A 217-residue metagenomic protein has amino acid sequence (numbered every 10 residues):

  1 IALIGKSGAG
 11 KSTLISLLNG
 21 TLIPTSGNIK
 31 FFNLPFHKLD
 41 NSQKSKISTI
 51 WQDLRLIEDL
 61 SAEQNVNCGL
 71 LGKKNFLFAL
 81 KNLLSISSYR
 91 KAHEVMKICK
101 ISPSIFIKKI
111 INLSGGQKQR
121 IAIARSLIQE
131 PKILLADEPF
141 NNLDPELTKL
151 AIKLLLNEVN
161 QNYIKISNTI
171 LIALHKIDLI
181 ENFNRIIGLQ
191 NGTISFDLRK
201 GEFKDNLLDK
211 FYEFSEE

Functional and structural regions predicted by a protein language model:
N19: Helix-to-loop junction immediately C-terminal to a conserved catalytic motif
P35-W51, S85: ABC ATPase NBD coupling module
K109-L113, Q117: Conserved ABC ATPase signature
I123: Hydrophobic anchor residue at the start of the ABC signature
E130: Conserved catalytic motifs of ABC-family nucleotide-binding domains
L134-E138: Catalytic Walker B motif of ABC-type/P-loop ATPase nucleotide-binding domains
T193-E216: Conserved beta-strand-loop-alpha-helix hinge in the C-terminal portion of ABC ATPase nucleotide-binding domains
